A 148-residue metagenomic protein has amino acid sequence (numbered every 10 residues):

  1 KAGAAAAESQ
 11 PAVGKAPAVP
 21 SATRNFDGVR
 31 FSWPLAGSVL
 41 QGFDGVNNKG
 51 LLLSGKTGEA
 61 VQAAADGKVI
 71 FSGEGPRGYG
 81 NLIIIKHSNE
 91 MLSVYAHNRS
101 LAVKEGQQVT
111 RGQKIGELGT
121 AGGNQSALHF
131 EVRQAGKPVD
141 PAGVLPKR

Functional and structural regions predicted by a protein language model:
K1-A4, N25, K104, G136 (+1 more regions): N-terminal membrane-targeting/anchoring regions of envelope/secretory proteins
K1-Y79: Surface-exposed, glycine-biased beta-strand/turn segments
S32, S54, V61-A64, Y95-A96 (+3 more regions): Small beta-strand-rich domains/subdomains or short beta-sheet motifs embedded in larger alpha/beta proteins
V39, G67, I85, G112 (+1 more regions): Terminal peptide-recognition signature
L40, K68-I70, R99, G116-G119: Conserved positions in beta-strands of structured domains
L51-S54, N81-H87, H129-E131: Short, acidic/hydrophobic/Gly-rich beta-strand patch recurrent on exposed beta strands that often constitutes part
S72, S88-G112: Short histidine-centered loop motifs in beta-beta connectors
Q107-R148: Conserved, short, structured surface segments that act as functional micro-motifs
